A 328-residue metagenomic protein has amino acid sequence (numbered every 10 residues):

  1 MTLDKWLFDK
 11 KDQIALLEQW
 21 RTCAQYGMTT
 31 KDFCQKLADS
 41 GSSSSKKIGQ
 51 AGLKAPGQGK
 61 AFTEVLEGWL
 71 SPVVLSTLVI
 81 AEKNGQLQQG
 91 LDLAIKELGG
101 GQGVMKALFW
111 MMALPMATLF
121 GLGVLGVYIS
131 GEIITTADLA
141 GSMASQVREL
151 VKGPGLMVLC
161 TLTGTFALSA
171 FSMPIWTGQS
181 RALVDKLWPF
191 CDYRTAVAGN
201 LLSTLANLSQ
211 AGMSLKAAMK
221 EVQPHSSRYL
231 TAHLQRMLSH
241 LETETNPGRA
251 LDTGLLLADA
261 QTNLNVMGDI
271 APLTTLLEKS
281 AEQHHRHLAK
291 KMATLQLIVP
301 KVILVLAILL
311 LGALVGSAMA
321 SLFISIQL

Functional and structural regions predicted by a protein language model:
M1-D12, L168-V197: Transmembrane-cytosolic junction motif
M1-T2, G41-K47, L150-L156, S169-S172 (+1 more regions): Short charge-dense sequence patches
W6, K60-E64, E149-L156, C160 (+3 more regions): N-proximal short alpha-helices
W6-M105, R194-Q296: Glycine- and small-hydrophobic-enriched helix-loop-helix hairpins
L53, K60-A61, I134-A144, R181-D185 (+8 more regions): Low-complexity, intrinsically disordered or weakly predicted helical/coil tracts enriched in serine/threonine
G100-S172, R286-L328: Bilayer-spanning, highly hydrophobic alpha-helical transmembrane segments
G164-A167, S172-G178, K220-P224, G254-L256: Short flexible/disordered coil segments
